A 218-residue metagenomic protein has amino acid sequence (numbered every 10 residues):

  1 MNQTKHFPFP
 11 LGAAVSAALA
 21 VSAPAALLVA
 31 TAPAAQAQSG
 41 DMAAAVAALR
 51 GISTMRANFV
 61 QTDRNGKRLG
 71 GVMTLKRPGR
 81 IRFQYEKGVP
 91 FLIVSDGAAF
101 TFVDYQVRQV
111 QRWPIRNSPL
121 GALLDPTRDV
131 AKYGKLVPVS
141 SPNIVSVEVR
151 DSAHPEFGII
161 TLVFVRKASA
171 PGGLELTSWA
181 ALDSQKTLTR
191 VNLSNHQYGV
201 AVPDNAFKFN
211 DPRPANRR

Functional and structural regions predicted by a protein language model:
N2-A26: Bacterial N-terminal signal peptides that target proteins for export
A25-V29, A34-S39: Boundary at the C-terminal end of the N-terminal hydrophobic targeting segment
A37-R50: Extreme N-terminal tail/first-helix region
A47-G66: A short, Trp-centered hydrophobic/proline-enriched beta-strand micro-motif
V60-T62, Q84-E86, V103-Y105, R150-S152 (+1 more regions): A generic structural motif
G70-L124, T189: An acidic-aromatic
A131-Y133, P138-R218: Gly/Pro-enriched, hydrophobic low-complexity segments that function as extracytoplasmic propeptides/linkers
